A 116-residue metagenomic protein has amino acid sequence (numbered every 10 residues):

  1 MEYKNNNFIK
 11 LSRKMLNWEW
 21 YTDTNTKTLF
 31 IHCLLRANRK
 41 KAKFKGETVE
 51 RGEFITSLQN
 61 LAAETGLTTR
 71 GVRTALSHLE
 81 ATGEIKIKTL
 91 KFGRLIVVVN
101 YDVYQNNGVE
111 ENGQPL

Functional and structural regions predicted by a protein language model:
M1-N17, L35, V49-R51, Q105: An N-terminal low-complexity regulatory-tail signal and nearby short nucleic-acid-interaction modules
K4, N17, T26-T28, V97-N100: A general marker of short, structured functional hotspots
N6-I9, L90, E111: Generic cytosolic/nucleocytoplasmic N-terminal low-complexity/intrinsically disordered segments
W20, T24, A37-V99: Winged helix-turn-helix DNA-binding recognition segment
N100-L116: Charged low-complexity intrinsically disordered patches
